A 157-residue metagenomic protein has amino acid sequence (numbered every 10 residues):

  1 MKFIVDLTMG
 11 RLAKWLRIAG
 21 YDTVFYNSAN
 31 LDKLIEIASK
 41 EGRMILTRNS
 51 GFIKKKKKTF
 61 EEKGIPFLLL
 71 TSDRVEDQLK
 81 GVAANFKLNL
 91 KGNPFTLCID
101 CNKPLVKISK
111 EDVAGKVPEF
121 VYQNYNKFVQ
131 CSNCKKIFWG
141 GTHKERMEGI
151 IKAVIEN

Functional and structural regions predicted by a protein language model:
M1-N93: Long, charged N-terminal interaction/targeting segments
G92-T96, Q123-N126: Flanking scaffold residues of small Cys/His-coordinated metal-binding clusters
C98-C101, C131-C134: Short cysteine-rich clusters marking metal-coordination/redox-active sites
K103-K107, W139: Short functional micro-motifs and their immediate structural scaffolds
A114-F128: Short linker/helix segments within small regulatory modules
G140-E145: GST superfamily/GST-like fold recognition
R146-I150: Accessory, non-ATPase domains that flank or precede helicase/AAA+ motor cores in DNA-metabolism machines
E156-N157: Surface-exposed, charge/polar-rich loops and edge strands
